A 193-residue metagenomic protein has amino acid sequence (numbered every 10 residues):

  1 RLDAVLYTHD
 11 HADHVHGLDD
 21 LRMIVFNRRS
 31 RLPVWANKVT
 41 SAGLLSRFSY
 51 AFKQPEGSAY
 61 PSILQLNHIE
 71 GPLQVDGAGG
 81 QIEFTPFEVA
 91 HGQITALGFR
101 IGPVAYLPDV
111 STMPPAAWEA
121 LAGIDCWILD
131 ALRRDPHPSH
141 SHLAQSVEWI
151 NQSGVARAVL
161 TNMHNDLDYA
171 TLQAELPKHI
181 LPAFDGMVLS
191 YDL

Functional and structural regions predicted by a protein language model:
R1-L107, A116, Q173-L193: Binuclear metal-dependent hydrolase catalytic cores
P114-L193: Binuclear metal-ion centers of metallo-dependent hydrolases, dominated by the metallo-beta-lactamase
